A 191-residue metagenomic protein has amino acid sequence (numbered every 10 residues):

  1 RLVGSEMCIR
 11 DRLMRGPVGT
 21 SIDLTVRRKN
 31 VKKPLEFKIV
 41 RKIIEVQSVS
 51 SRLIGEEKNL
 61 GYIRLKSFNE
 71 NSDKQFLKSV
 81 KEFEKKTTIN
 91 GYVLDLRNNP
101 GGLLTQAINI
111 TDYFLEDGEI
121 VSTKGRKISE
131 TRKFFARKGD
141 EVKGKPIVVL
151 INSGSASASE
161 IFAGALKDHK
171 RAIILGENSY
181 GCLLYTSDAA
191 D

Functional and structural regions predicted by a protein language model:
L2, D188-D191: A short, hydrophobic C-terminal helix/tail in secreted or cell-surface proteins
S5, R10-L184: Cleft-lining beta-strand/loop regions that shape enzyme active-site pockets
